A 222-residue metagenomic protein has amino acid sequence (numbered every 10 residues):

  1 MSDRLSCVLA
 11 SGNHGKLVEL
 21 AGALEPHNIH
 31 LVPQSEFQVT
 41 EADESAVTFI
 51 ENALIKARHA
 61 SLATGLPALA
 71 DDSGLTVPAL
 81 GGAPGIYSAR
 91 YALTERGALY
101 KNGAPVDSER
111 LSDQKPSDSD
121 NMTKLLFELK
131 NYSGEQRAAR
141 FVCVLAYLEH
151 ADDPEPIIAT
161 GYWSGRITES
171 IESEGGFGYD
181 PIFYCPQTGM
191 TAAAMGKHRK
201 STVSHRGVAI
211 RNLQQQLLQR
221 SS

Functional and structural regions predicted by a protein language model:
S2-V8, H14-S222: Anionic-ligand binding patches
